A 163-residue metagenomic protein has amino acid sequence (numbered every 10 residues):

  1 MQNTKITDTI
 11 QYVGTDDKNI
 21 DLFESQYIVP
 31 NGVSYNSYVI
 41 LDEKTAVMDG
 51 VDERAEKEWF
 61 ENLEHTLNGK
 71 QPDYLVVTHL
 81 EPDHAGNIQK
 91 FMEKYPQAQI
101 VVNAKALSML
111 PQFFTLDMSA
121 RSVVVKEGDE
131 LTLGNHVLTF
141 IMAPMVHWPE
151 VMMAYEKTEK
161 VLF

Functional and structural regions predicted by a protein language model:
N3-L63, M153-E156, K160-F163: Conserved beta-strand hairpin/beta-sheet module of binuclear metal-dependent hydrolase folds, prominently
T4-D8, V102-V151: Metallo-beta-lactamase
F23-I28, V51-E53, V77-H79, L138-M145: Short, flexible loop segments at the rims of nucleotide/cofactor-binding pockets, characterized by
E43, R54-V101: Active-site metal-binding motif and surrounding structural segment of the metallo-beta-lactamase
E43-K44, Q71-P72, P96-Q97, M118-A120 (+2 more regions): Short coil/turn connectors at secondary-structure junctions
Q89-M92, P111, I141, Y155: Short, well-ordered alpha-helical packing segments
I100-V102, L162-F163: A structural signal for short, well-ordered beta-strand segments and their strand-loop junctions that often border
